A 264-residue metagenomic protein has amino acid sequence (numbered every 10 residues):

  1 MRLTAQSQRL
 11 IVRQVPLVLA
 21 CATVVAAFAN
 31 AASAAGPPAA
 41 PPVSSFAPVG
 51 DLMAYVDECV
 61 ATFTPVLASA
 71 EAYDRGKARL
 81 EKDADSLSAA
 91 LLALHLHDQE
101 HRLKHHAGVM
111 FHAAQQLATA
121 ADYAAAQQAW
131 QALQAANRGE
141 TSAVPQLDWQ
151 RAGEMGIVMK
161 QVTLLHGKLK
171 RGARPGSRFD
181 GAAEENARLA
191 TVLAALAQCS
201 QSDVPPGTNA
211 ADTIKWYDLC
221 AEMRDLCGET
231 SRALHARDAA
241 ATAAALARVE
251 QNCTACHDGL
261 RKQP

Functional and structural regions predicted by a protein language model:
M1-V12: N-terminal secretory signal peptides that target proteins for export/translocation
Q8, A22-V24, S33: Intrinsic disorder/low-complexity segments in short proteins, especially the signal peptide and propeptide regions
R13-Q14, G228: Hydrophobic alpha-helical context, especially transmembrane and signal-peptide helices
V15-A27: Bacterial N-terminal signal peptides
A29-A35: Boundary at the C-terminal end of the N-terminal hydrophobic targeting segment
A35-P264: Mature extracytoplasmic or organellar-lumen-exposed domains after removal of signal/transit peptides
